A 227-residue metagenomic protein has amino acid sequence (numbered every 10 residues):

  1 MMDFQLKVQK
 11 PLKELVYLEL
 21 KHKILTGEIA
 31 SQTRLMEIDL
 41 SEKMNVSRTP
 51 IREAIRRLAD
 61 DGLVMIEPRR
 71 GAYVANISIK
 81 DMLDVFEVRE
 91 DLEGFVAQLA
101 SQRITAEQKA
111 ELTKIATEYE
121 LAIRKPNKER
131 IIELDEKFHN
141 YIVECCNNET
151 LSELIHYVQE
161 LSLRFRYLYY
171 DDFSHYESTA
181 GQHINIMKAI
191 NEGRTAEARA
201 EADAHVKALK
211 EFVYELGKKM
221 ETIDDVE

Functional and structural regions predicted by a protein language model:
M1-Q102, E144, T150, K210 (+1 more regions): Short linear motifs at protein or domain termini
Q9, T113-E120, K125, E160 (+1 more regions): C-terminal all-alpha effector/ligand-binding and dimerization domain of prokaryotic HTH-type transcriptional repressors
L18, N76-L121, E129-V143, H156 (+3 more regions): Amphipathic alpha-helical segments that line or abut small-molecule/effector binding pockets and mediate allosteric
Q32-T33, E67, I131-I132, L151-I155 (+1 more regions): Short, hydrophobic secondary-structure boundary micro-motifs
R56-I66, P126-R130, L134, E201: An N-terminal domain-start capping segment
S78-I79, F165-Y169: Short alpha-helical transmembrane interface motifs in multi-pass membrane proteins
D81, Q108, N127-I131, N147 (+3 more regions): Residue-level recognition of alpha-helical structural elements
